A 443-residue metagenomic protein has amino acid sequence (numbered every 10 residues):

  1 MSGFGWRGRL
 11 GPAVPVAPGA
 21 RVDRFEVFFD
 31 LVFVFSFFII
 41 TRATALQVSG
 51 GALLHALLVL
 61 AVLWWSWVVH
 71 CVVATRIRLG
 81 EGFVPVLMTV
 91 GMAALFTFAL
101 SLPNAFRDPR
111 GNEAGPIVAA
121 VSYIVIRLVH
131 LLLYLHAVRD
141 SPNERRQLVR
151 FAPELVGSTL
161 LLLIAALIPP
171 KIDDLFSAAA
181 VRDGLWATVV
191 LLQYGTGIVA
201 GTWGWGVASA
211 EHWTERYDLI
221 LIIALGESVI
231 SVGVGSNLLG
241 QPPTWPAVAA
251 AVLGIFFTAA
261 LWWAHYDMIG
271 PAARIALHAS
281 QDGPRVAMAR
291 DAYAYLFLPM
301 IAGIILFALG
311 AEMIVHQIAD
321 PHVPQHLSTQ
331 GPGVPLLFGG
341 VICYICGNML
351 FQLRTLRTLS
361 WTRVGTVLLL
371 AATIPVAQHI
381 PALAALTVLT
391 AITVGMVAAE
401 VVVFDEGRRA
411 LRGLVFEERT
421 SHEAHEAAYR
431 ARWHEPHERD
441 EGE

Functional and structural regions predicted by a protein language model:
S2-F28, V32-F38, T44-Q47, A56-V86 (+9 more regions): Predominantly late transmembrane helices and immediately cytosolic-facing juxtamembrane segments
L53: Active-site gating loops and adjacent loop-to-helix segments of metal-dependent hydrolytic enzymes
L175-A178, P381: A membrane-interface helix-boundary motif in multi-pass transporters
V367-I380: C-terminal structured domain segments
I380-A391: Loop-to-transmembrane alpha-helix initiation sites
E438-E443: Long, low-complexity, intrinsically disordered segments
